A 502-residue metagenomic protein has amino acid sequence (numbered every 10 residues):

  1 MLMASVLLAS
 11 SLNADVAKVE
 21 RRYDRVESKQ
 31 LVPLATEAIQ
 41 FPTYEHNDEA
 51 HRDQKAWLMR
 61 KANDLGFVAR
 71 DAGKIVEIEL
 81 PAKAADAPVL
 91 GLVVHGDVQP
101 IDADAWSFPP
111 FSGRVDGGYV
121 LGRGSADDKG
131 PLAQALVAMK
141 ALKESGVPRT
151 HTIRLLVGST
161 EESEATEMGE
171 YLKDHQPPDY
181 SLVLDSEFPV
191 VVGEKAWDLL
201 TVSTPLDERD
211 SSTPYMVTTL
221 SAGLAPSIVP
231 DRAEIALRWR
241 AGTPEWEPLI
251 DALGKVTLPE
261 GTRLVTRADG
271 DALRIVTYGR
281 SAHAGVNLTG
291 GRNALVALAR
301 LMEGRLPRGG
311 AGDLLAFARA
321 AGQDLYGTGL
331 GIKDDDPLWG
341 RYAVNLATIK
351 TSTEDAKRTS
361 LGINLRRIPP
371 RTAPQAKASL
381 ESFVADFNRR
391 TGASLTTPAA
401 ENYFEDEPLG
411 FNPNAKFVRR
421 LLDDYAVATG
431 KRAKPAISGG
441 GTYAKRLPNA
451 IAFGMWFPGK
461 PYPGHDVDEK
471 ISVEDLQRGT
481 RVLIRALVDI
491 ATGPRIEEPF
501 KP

Functional and structural regions predicted by a protein language model:
M1-L7: Bacterial N-terminal signal peptides
L12-R123, A141-H151: Acidic/His- and Gly-rich active-site-bordering loop/insert found across diverse amide/peptide-bond hydrolases
V19, Y23, E354-K357, L361 (+2 more regions): Zn-dependent metallopeptidase/amidohydrolase metal-coordination segment
Q40, V76, F317-G322, N345-K350 (+3 more regions): A short beta-alpha structural unit
L92, R114-S163, T201-L206, A233-T243 (+4 more regions): Alpha-helical metal-binding/catalytic segments enriched in His/Glu/Asp
D128-D207, E247-D251, L258, T262 (+2 more regions): Acidic/histidine-rich catalytic neighborhood of metal-dependent amide-processing enzymes
V192-K195, L199-Y278, A284-A347, R371-S394: Acidic-enriched catalytic cores of C-N bond-cleaving enzymes acting on peptides and small amides
E354-A376: C-terminal catalytic subdomain
